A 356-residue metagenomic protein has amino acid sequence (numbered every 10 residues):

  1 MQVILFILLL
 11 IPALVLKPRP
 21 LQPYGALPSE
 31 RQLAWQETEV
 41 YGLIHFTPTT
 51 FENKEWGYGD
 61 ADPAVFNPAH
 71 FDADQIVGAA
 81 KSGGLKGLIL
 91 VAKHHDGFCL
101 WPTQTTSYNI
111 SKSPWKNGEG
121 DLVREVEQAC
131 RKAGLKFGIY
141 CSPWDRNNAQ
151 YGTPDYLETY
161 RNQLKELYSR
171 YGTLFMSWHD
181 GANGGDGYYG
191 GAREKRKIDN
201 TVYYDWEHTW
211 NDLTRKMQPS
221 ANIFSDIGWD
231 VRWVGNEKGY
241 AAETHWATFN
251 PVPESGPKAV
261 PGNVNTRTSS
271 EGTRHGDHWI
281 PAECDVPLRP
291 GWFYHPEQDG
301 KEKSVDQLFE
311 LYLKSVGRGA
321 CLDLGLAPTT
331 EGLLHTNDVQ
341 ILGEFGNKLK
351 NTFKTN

Functional and structural regions predicted by a protein language model:
M1-L9: Sec-dependent signal peptide recognition, specifically the positively charged N-region followed immediately by
L8-K17: Hydrophobic h-region of N-terminal signal peptides that target proteins for export in Gram-negative bacteria
L16-N356: Mature catalytic domains of secreted/periplasmic carbohydrate-active enzymes
